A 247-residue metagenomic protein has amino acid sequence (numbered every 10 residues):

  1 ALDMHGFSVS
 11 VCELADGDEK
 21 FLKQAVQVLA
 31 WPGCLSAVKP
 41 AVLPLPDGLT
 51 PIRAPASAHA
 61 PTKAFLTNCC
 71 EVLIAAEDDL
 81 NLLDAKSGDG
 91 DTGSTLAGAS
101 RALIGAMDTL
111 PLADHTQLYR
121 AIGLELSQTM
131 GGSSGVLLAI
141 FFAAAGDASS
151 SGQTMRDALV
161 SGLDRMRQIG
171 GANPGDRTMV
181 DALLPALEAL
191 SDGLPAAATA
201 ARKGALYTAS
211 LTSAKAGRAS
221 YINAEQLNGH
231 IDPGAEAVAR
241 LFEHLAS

Functional and structural regions predicted by a protein language model:
A1-S247: N-terminal loops that bind phosphate or other acidic moieties and the adjacent beta-alpha structural core
